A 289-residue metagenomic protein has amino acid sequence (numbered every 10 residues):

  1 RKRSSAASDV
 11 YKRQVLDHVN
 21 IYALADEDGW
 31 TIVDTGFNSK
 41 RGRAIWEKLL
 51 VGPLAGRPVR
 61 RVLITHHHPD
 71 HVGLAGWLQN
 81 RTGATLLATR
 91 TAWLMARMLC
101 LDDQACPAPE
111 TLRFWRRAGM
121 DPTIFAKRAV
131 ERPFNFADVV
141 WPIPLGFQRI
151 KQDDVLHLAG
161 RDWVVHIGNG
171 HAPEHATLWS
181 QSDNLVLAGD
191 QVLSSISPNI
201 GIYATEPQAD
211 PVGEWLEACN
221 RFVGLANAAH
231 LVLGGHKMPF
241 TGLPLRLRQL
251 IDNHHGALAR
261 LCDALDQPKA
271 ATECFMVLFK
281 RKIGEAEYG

Functional and structural regions predicted by a protein language model:
R1-A7, Y11: Single conserved hydrophobic/aromatic residue that forms the stacking wall/gate of nucleotide- or nucleobase-binding
A6, A55-P58, A228: Short loop/turn motifs at secondary-structure junctions
V15-V19: Short, flexible loop/turn motifs enriched in small residues
W30-T31, T35-S39, F136-L145, V155 (+1 more regions): Metallo-beta-lactamase
R41, V51-H157, N184: Active-site HxH/HxHxD metal-binding segment of metal-dependent hydrolases
A264-E273, V277, I283: Short capping segments at the starts of secondary-structure elements
K282-G289: Conserved alpha-helical "signature site" that marks functionally important helical segments or helix/loop junctions
